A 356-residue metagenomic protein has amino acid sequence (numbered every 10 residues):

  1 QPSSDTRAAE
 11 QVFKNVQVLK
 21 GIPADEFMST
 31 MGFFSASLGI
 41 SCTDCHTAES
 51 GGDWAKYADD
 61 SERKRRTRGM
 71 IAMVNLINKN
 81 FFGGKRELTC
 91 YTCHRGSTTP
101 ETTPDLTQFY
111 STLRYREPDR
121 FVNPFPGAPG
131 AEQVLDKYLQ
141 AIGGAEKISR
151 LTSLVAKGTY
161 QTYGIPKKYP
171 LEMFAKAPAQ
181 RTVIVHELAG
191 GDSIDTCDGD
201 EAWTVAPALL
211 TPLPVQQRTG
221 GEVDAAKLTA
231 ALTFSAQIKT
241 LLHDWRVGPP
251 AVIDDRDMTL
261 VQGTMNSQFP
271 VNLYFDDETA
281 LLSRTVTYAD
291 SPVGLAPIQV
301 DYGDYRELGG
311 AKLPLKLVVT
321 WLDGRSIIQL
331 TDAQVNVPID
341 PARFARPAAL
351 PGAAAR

Functional and structural regions predicted by a protein language model:
Q1-S3, E10, N75, K79 (+1 more regions): Flexible coil segments in periplasmic/lumen-exposed cytochrome c-class electron-transfer proteins
S3-I40, D44-T47, A131-G158: Mature N-terminal segment immediately following signal peptide/propeptide cleavage in secreted/periplasmic
G21, S50-L76, T102-R116: Gly/Gly-Pro-rich "capping" loops immediately C-terminal to redox-active cysteine motifs in periplasmic/lumenal
G39-S50, E87-S97: The canonical Cys-X-X-Cys-His
D136-L210, L242-P249, M265: N-terminal mature ectodomain segment of secretory-pathway/periplasmic proteins
A189-G191, D254-P351: Gly/Pro-enriched, hydrophobic low-complexity segments that function as extracytoplasmic propeptides/linkers
W203-L232: Acidic/charged, solvent-exposed loop-and-adjacent secondary-structure segments enriched in E/D, K/R, S/T, and G/P
V223-Q262, L281-T287: Short, conserved active-site entrance elements at the starts or edges of catalytic domains
